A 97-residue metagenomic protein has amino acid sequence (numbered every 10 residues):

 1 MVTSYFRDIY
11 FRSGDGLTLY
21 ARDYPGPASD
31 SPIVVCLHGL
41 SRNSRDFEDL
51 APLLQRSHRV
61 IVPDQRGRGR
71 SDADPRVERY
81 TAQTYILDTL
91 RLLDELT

Functional and structural regions predicted by a protein language model:
M1-D23: N-terminal cap/lid segment of alpha/beta-hydrolase-fold proteins
F6, D46-D49, L53, T84-L92: Alpha-helical elements of Rossmann-like donor-binding domains used by nucleotide-donor carbohydrate transfer enzymes
R7, G14, S29, R42-R45 (+1 more regions): Intrinsic-disorder/low-complexity regions
F11, G39, V77-T81: Pocket-edge positions in alpha/beta enzyme catalytic cores
Y20-A73: Conserved HGGG/HGGXW glycine-rich cap/lid loop of the alpha/beta-hydrolase fold
Q65-T97: Active-site loop/oxyanion-hole signature of alpha/beta-hydrolase fold enzymes
